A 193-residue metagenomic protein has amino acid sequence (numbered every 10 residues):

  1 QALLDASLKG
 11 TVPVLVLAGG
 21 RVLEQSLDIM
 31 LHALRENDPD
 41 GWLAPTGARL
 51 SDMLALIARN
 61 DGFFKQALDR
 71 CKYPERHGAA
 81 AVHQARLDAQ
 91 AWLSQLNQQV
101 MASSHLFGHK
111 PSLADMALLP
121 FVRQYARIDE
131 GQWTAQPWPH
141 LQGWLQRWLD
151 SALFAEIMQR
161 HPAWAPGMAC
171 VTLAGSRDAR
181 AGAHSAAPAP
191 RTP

Functional and structural regions predicted by a protein language model:
Q1-L87, S104: GST-like domain detector, emphasizing the conserved glutathione-binding G-site in the N-terminal thioredoxin-like
H32, I128, I157: Residues that scaffold the ATP/ADP-binding catalytic core of kinase and kinase-like folds
P39-W42, G131, F154: Charged, solvent-exposed alpha-helical segments that act as regulatory interaction surfaces
D52, L56-D150: GST-like fold's C-terminal all-alpha helical module
R70-K72, W148-G167: Charged/polar, low-hydrophobicity segments characteristic of intrinsically disordered regions and flexible loops
H161-T192: Acidic/histidine-enriched, glycine/proline-rich intrinsically disordered or flexible terminal extensions
